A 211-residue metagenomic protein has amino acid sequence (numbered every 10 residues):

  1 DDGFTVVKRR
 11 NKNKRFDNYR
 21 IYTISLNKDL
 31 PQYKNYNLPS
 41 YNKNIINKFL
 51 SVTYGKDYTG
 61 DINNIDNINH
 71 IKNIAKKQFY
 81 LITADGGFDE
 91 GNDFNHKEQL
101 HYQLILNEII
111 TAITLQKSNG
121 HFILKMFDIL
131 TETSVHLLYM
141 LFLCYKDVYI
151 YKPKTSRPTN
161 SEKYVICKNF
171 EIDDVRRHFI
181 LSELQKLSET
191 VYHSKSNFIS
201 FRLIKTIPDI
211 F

Functional and structural regions predicted by a protein language model:
D1-E90, N95-N107, L130: The AdoMet/dcAdoMet-binding core of the Class I SAM-like
N11-N13, K72-N73, T111-T114, Y139-M140 (+1 more regions): Beta-strand elements of modular eukaryotic interaction domains
R20-Y22, T83, H121-K125, Y149 (+1 more regions): Beta-strand cores of modular interaction/reader domains in eukaryotic scaffold and signaling proteins, especially PDZ
D29-Y33, D89-D93, L130-T133, I150 (+2 more regions): Eukaryotic short linear interaction motifs
I46-F49, N107-I110, D147-I150, D173-R177 (+1 more regions): Glycine-rich loops and low-complexity Gly/Arg-rich segments that provide flexible linkers or classic glycine-based
N95-Y149: Conserved Class I SAM-dependent methyltransferase catalytic core
L137-E171: Signature of N6-adenine DNA methyltransferases within the class I
K168-F211: Flexible, glycine-/basic-rich loop-and-beta segments that form/coincide with the SAM-dependent methyltransferase
